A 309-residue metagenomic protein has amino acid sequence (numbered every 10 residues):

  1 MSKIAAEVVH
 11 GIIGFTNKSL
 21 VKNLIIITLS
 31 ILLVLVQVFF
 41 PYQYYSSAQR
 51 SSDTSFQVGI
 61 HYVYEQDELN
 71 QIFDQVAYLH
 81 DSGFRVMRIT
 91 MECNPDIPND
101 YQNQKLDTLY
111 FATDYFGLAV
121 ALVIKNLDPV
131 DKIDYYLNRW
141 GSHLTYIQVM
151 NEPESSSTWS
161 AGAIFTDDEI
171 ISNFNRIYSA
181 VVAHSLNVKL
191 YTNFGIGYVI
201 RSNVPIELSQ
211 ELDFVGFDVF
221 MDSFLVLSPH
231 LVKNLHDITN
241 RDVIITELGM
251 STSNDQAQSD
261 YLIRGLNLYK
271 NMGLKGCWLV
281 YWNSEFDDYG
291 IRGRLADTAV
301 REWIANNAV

Functional and structural regions predicted by a protein language model:
Y42-E92: Boundary/entry segment of secreted carbohydrate-active catalytic domains
H61-V63, R139, S157, A163-F165 (+3 more regions): Aromatic-rich peripheral "rim/lid" segments of glycoside hydrolase catalytic domains that contact and position glycan
E65-L79, P129-L137, Y198-L208, Y261-L266: Short, acidic/polar
F73-V76, R88-D131, I164-Y191: Aromatic-lined substrate-binding rim segments of carbohydrate-active enzymes
L122-I124, L144-T145, N151, F194-V232: Aromatic- and acid-rich polysaccharide-binding/catalytic face of secreted or lumenal carbohydrate-active enzymes
K125-D128, N173-S202, D242-S251, L274-W282: Aromatic-lined carbohydrate-recognition surfaces of secreted/lumenal glycan-active proteins
L127-V149, E169-A180, V204-L208, L266-L268: An active-site-proximal structural segment forming one wall of the substrate-binding cleft that immediately precedes
D222, V226-K275: Catalytic-core region of carbohydrate-active enzymes that cleave or remodel glycosidic bonds
